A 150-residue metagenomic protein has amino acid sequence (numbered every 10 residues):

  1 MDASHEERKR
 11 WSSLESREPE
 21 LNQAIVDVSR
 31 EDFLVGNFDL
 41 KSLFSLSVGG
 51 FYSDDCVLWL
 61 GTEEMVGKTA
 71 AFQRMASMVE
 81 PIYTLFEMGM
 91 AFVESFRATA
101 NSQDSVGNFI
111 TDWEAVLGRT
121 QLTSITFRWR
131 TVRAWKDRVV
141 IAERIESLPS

Functional and structural regions predicted by a protein language model:
M1, T120-S150: Short beta-strand edge/turn micro-motifs at domain boundaries
M1-L46, G50, D54: Short, low-complexity N-terminal intrinsically disordered segments enriched in polar/charged residues
L43-F109: A solvent-exposed, acidic/Ser-Thr-rich amphipathic alpha-helical stretch
A71, M90-A100, A115, F127-A134 (+1 more regions): Hydrophobic/aromatic beta-strand elements that line small-molecule binding cavities or substrate pockets in beta-rich
N101-S102, G118-L122: Acidic pyrophosphate-coordinating catalytic loop
F109-R119: Short beta-strand segments that buttress and anchor functional surface loops
